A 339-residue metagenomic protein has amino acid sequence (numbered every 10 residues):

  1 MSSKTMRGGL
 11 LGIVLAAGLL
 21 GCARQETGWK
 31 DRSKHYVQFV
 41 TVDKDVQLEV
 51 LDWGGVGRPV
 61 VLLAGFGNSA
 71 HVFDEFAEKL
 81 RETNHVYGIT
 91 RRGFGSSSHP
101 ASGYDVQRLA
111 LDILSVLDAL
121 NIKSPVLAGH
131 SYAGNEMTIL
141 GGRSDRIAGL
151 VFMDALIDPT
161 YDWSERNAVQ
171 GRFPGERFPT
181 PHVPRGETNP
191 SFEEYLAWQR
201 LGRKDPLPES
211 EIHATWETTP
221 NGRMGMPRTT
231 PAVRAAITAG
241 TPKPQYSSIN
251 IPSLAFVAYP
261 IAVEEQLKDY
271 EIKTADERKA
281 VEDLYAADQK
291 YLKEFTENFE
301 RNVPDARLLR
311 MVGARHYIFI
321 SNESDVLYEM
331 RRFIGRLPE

Functional and structural regions predicted by a protein language model:
S2-L10: Bacterial N-terminal signal peptides that target proteins for export
L11, L15-V60, E82-N84, K123 (+7 more regions): Alpha/beta-hydrolase fold catalytic core
V46, D52-S96: Conserved HGGG/HGGXW glycine-rich cap/lid loop of the alpha/beta-hydrolase fold
R91-A128: Active-site loop/oxyanion-hole signature of alpha/beta-hydrolase fold enzymes
S96, L156-N167, V263-E264: A short beta-to-alpha transition loop/helix N-cap that caps and shapes the active-site region
K123-S164: Conserved hydrolase catalytic core segment
N167-E297: Alpha/beta-hydrolase
N302-E339: Catalytic active-site module of serine/aspartate enzymes centered on a nucleophile-bearing elbow/loop
